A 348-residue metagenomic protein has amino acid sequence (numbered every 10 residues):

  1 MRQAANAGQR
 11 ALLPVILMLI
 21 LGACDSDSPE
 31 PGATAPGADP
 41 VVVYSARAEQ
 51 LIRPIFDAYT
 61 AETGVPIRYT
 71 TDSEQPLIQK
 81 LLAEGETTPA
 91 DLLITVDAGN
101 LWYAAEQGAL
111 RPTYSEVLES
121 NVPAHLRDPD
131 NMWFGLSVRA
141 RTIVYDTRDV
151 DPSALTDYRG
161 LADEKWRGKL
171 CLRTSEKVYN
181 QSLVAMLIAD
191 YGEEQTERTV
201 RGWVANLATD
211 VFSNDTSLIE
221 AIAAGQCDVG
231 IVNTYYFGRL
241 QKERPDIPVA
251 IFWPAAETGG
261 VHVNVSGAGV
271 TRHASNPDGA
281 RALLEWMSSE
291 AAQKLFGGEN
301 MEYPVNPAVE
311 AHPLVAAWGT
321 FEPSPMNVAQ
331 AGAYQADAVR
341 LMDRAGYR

Functional and structural regions predicted by a protein language model:
I20-A23: C-terminal motif of bacterial Sec signal peptides marking the signal peptidase cleavage site
D27, P31-Y103, R348: Early extracytoplasmic/lumenal segment of secretory-pathway proteins
T88-L93, R111-I143, R159, K169-L172: A structural signal for short loop-to-beta-strand junctions that line the ligand-binding cleft of periplasmic/secreted
A104-P112, A124-N131, L240-P254: Ligand-binding "clamshell"
T142-D149, V263-N276, L295: A bilobed periplasmic-binding-protein/Venus flytrap-type ligand-binding module shared by bacterial periplasmic
G168-E176, W286-E310: Periplasmic-binding protein-like
S175, Y179, M186-P254: Ligand-binding pocket segment of bilobal, Venus flytrap-like solute-binding proteins
E194, E302-R348: An extracytoplasmic/periplasmic, membrane-proximal ligand-sensing/linker region
